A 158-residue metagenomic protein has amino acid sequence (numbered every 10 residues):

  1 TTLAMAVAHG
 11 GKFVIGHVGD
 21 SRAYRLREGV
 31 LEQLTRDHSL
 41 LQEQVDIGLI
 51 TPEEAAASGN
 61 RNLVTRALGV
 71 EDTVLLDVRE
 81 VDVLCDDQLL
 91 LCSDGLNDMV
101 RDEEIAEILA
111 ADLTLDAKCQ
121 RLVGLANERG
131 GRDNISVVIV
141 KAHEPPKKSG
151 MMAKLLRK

Functional and structural regions predicted by a protein language model:
T1-L26, Q33: Conserved catalytic micro-motifs used in adenylation/nucleotidyl-transfer and phosphoryl/amide- and methyl-transfer
L3-M5, K12-V14, P52-A55, V78-E80 (+1 more regions): A generic local secondary-structure boundary/capping motif
H17-R22, L63-D72, D82-I108, V123-R129 (+2 more regions): Conserved beta-strand-loop-short alpha-helix elements that form and flank the Mn2+/Mg2+-coordinating active site
S21-A23, L31-E32, L40, N97: Short, surface-exposed beta-strand-loop junctions and turns on beta-sheet-rich folds
E28-V30, D102-I105, M151-M152: Short amphipathic alpha-helical segments
R36-C85, K148, K154: Conserved, helical-rich catalytic subdomain that frames metal- and/or nucleotide-binding sites in enzyme alpha/beta
A110-K118: Short, charged, surface-exposed loops that flank catalytic or proteolytic processing sites
S136-K158: Activation on terminal intrinsically disordered regulatory regions flanking enzyme cores
